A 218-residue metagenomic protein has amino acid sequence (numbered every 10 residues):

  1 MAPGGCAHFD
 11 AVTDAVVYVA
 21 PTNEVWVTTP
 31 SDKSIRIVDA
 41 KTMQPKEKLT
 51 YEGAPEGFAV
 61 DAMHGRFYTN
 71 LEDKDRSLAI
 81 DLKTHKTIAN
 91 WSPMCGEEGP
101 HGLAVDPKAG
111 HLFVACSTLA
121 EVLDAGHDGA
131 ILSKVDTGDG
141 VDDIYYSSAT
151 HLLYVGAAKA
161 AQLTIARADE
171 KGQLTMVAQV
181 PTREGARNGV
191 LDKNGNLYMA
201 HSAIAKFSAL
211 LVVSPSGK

Functional and structural regions predicted by a protein language model:
M1-K218: Predominantly soluble domains enriched in secretory-pathway, periplasmic, or organellar proteins
